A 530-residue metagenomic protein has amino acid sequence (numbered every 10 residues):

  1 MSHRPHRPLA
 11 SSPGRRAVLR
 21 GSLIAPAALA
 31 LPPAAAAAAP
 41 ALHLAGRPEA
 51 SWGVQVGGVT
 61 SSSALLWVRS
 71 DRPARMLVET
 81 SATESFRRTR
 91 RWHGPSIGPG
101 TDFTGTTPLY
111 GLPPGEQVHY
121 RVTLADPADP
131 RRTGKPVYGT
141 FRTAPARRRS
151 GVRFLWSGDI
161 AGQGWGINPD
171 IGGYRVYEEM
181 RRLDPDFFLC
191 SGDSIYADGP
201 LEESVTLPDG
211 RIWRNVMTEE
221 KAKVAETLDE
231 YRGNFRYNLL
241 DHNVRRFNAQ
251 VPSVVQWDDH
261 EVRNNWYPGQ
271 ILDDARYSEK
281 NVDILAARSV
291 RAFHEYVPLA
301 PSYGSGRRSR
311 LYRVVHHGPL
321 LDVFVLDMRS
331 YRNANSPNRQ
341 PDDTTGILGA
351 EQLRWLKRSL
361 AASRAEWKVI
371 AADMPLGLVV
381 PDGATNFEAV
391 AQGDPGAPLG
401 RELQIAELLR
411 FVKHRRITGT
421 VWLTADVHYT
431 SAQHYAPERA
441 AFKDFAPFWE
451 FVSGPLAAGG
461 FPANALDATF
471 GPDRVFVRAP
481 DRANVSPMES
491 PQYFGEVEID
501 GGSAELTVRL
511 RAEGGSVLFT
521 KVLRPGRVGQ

Functional and structural regions predicted by a protein language model:
S2-L29, A39-Q530: Metal-dependent phosphoester/phosphodiester hydrolase catalytic core
L31-A34: C-terminal segment of classical bacterial N-terminal signal peptides
